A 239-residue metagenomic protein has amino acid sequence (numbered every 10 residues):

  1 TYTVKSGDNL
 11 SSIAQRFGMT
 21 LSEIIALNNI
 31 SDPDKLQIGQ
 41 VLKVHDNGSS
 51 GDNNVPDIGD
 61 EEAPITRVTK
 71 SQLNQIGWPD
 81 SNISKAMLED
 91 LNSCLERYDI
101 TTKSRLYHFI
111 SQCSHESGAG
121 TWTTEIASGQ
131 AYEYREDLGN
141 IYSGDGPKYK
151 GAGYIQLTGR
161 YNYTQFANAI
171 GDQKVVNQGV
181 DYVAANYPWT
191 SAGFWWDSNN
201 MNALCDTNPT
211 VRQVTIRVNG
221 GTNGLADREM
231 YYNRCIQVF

Functional and structural regions predicted by a protein language model:
T1-G18, S22, Q40, D46-S50 (+1 more regions): Primarily a LysM-type cell-wall glycan-binding module
N9, S49-G77, R234-F239: Cell-envelope/ECM-targeting effectors and their regulatory/trafficking segments
L21-S31: Short alpha-helix capping/helix-loop boundary micro-motifs
N28, C113-E116, D206-L225: Acidic helix/loop microenvironments that form the catalytic cleft of cell-wall polysaccharide enzymes
A63-A86, D90, F109-W196: Peptidoglycan-targeting cell-wall enzymes and recognition modules
R97-F109, W122-E125, N202-T215: Surface-exposed patches in mature extracellular/periplasmic domains of secreted proteins
I216, N223-F239: Extracellular low-complexity, O-glycosylation-prone Ser/Thr/Pro/Gly-rich "stalks" and linkers flanking catalytic
